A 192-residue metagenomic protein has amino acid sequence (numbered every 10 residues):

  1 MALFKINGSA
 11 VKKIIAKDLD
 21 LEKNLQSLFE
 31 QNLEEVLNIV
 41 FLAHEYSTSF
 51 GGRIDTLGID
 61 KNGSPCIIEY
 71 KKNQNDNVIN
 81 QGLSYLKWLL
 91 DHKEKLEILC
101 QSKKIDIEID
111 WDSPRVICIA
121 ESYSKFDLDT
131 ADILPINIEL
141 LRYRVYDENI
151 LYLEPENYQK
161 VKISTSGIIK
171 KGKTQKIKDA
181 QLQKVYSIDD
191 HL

Functional and structural regions predicted by a protein language model:
M1-L192: Charged, terminal alpha-helix-loop-beta segments that serve as non-catalytic nucleic-acid engagement and/or assembly
